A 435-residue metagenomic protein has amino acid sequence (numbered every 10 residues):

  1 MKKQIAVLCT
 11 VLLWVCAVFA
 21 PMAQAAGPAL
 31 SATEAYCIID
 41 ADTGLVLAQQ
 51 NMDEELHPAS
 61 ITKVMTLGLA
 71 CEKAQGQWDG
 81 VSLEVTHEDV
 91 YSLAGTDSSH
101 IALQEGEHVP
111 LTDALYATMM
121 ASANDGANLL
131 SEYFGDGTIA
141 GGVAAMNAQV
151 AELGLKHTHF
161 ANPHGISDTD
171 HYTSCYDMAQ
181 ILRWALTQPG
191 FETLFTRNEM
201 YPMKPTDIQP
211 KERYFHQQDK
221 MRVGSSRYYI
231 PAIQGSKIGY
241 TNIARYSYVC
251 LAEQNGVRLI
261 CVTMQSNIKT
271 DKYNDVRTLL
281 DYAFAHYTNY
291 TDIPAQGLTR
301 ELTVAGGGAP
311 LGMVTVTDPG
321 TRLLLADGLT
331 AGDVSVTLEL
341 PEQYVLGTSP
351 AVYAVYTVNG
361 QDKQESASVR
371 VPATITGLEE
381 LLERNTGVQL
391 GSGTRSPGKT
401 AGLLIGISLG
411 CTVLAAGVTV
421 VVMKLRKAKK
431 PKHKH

Functional and structural regions predicted by a protein language model:
M1-Q4, A114, P397, A401: Hydrophobic, aromatic-rich alpha-helical transmembrane segments and their membrane-interface anchor motifs
K3-Q24, L404-M423: Sec-dependent N-terminal signal peptides of Gram-positive bacterial secreted proteins and lipoproteins
V15-C16, G76, T206: Residues in and immediately flanking transmembrane alpha helices
A23-Y176, Q180-P189: Active-site-adjacent loops and short helices of periplasmic peptidoglycan-processing enzymes
L155-K156, T169-Y172, Y176-S408, V420 (+2 more regions): Domain-terminus/edge residues, biased toward the C-terminal soluble/receptor-binding domains of extracytoplasmic
